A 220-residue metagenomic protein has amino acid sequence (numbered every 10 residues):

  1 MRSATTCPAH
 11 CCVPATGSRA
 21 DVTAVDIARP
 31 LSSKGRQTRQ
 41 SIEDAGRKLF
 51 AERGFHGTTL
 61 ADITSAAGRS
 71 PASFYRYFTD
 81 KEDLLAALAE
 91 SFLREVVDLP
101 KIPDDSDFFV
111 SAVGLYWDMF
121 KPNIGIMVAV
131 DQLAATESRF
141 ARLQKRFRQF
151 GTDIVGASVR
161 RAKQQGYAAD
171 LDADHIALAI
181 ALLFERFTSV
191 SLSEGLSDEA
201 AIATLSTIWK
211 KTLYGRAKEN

Functional and structural regions predicted by a protein language model:
M1-Q37, L171, A217-N220: N-terminal intrinsically disordered/low-complexity leader segments
A4-C12, G17-R19, A169-V190, A200-T212: Hydrophobic alpha-helical segments that form the core of small-molecule binding pockets and/or dimer interfaces
P30, S41, A45, L49-D83 (+1 more regions): Helix-turn-helix
S41-L49, E95, S111, L115: Pre-recognition alpha-helix immediately N-terminal to the DNA-recognition helix within helix-turn-helix or winged-helix
A87, D98-G125, I176-I180, I202: Hydrophobic alpha-helical connector segments
E90-V96: Short, basic, alpha-helical segments at the C-terminal edge of helix-turn-helix-like DNA-binding modules
D118-P122, R139-Q164, D174-L178, A200-A203 (+1 more regions): Amphipathic alpha-helical packing segments from all-alpha helical-bundle domains
F120-A141, G156, S189-S193: Amphipathic alpha-helical segments used for helix-helix packing
